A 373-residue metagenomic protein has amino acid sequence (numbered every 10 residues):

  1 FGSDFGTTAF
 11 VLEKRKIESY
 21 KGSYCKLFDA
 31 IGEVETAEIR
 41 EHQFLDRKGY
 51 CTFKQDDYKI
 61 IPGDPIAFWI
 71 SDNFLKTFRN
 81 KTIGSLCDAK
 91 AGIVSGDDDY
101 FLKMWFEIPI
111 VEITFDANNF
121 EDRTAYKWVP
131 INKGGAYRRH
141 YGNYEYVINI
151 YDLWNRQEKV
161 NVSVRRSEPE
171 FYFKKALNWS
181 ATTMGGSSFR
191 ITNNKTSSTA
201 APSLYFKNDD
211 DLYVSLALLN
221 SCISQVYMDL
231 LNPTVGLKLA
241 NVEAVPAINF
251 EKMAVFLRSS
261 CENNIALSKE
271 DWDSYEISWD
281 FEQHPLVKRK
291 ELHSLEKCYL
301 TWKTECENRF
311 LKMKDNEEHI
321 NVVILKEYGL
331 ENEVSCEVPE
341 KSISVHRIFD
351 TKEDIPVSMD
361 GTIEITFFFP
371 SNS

Functional and structural regions predicted by a protein language model:
F1-A117, N143, K159-V160, N194-P202 (+5 more regions): Signature of N6-adenine DNA methyltransferases within the class I
D4-T7, F78, G96-D97, R123 (+12 more regions): Generic recognition of stable, solvent-exposed alpha-helical segments in well-folded globular domains
A9-V11, I131, N178, S203 (+2 more regions): Conserved hydrophobic/aromatic beta-strand scaffold that supports enzyme active sites
P65-K90, P246-S373: Non-catalytic DNA-recognition/assembly elements of restriction-modification systems
F115-F120, A136, S163-E168, K175 (+9 more regions): Generic recognition of flexible, low-complexity loop/linker segments
N132, E170-S188, K195-S197, S215-D229 (+1 more regions): Short Ser/Thr-interspersed hydrophobic loop/turn segments at strand-loop and sheet-helix junctions that line or gate
R139-E168, S198: Sequence-specific dsDNA recognition surfaces
L153-N155, T182-G186, D209-D211: Short, charged/polar surface micro-motifs in flexible loops or helix N-caps
